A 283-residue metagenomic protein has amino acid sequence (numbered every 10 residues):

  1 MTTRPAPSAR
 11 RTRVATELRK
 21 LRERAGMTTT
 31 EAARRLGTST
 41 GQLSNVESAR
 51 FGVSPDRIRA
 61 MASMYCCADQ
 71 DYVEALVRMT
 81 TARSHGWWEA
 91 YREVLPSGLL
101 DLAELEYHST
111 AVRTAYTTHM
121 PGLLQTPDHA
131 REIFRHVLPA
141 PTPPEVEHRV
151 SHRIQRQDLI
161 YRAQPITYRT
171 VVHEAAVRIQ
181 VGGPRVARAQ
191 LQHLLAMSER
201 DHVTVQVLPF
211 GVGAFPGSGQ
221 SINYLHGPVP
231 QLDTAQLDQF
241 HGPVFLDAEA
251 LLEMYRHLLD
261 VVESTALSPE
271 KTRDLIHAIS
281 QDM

Functional and structural regions predicted by a protein language model:
T2-T16, K20, R24, T29-R34 (+4 more regions): Interdomain hinge/linker segments and adjacent boundary elements that couple functional modules
T16, G41-S44, H257: Positions in alpha-helical segments
M27, T38, V203: Short glycine/serine/threonine/alanine-rich loop segments
T30, T40-G41: Key DNA-contact positions within bacterial/archaeal DNA-binding proteins
L36, S44-N45: N-terminal membrane-targeting segments
Q164, V171, G183-M283: C-terminal regulatory/effector modules of DNA-binding transcriptional regulators
